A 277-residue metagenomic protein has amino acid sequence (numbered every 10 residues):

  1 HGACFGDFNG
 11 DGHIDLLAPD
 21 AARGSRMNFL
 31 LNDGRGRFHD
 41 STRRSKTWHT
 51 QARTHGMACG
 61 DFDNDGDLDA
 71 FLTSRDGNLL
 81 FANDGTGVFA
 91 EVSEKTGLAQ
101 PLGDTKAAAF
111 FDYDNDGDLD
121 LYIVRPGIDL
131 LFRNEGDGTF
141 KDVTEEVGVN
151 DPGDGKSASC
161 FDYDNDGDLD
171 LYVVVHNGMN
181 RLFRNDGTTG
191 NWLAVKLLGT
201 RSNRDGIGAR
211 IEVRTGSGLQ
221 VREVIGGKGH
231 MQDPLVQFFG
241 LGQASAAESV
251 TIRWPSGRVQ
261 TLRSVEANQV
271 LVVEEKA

Functional and structural regions predicted by a protein language model:
H1, S25, R53-H55, D76 (+4 more regions): Beta-rich catalytic cores
H1-G10, L31, T54-N64, T105-N115 (+1 more regions): Beta-propeller blade termini
D11, D15, G36, D69 (+6 more regions): Acidic Asp/Glu-based divalent-cation binding sites
L16, L30-A52, A82-G103, R133-G153 (+3 more regions): Blade-edge motifs of beta-propeller repeat domains
L16-D20, D67-S74, D120-R125, D170-V175 (+1 more regions): Hydrophobic beta-strand segments that make up the repeating blades of beta-propeller and related beta-repeat
N28-L30, L79-F81, L130-F132, R181-L182: A short loop-to-beta-strand structural motif that recurs across blades of beta-propeller domains
E145-V147, Y163, G167-A277: Gly/Ser/Thr/Pro-enriched helix-cap/hinge segments flanking short amphipathic alpha-helices
